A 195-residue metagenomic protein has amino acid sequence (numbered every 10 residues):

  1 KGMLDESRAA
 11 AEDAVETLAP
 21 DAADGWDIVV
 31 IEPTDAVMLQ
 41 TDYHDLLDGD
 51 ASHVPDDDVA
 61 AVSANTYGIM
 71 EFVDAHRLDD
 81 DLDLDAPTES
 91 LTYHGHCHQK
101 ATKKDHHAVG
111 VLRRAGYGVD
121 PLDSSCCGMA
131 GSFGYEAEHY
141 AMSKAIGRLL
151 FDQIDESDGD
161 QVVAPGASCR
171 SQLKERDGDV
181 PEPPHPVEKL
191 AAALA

Functional and structural regions predicted by a protein language model:
K1-A195: Iron-sulfur cluster-binding electron-transfer modules in prokaryotic oxidoreductases
